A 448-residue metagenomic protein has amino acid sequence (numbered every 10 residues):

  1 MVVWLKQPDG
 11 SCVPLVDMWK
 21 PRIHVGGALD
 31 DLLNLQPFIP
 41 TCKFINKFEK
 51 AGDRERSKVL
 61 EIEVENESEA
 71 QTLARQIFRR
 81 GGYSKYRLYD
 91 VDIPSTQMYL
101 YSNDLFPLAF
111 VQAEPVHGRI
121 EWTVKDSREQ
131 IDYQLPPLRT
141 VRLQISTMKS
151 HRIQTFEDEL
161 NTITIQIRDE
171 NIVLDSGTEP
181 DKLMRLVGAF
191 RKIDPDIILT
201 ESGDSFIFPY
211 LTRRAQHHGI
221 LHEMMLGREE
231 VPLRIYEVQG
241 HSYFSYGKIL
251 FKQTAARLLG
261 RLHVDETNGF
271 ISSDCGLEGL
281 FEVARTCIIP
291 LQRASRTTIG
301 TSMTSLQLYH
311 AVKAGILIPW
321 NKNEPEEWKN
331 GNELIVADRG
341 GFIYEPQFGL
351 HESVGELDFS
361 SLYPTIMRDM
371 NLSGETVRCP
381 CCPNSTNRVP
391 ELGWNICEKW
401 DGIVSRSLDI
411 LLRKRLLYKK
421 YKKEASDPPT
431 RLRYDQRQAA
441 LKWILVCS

Functional and structural regions predicted by a protein language model:
M1-E61: Long, charged/polar, low-complexity intrinsically disordered N-terminal extensions that precede catalytic
V3-L5, V25-A28, R139, H151-S448: Conserved acidic
D17-P21, D31, A51, N66-S68 (+4 more regions): Structured beta->alpha junctions
D53, Y133, T155-E157: Short glycine/proline-enriched loop/turn "hinge" motifs that connect secondary-structure elements and lie
E61-E63, G355-E356: Short, conserved beta-strand segments within well-ordered enzyme catalytic domains that often line or immediately flank
E63-E67, S373: Charge-rich, low-complexity segments
E65, T72-I145, S150: Long, highly charged low-complexity segments
